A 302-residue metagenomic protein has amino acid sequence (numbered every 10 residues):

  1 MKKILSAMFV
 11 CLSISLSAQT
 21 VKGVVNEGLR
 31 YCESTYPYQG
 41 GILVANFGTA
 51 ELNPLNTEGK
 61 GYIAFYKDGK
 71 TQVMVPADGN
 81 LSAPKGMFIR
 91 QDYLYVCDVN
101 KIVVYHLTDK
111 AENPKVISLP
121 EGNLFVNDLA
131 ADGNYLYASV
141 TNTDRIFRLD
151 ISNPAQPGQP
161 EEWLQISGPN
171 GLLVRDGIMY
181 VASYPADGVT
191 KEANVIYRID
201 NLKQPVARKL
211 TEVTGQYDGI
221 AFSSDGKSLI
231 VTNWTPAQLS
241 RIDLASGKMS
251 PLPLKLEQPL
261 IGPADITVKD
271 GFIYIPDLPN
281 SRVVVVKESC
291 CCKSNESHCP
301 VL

Functional and structural regions predicted by a protein language model:
T20-V25, K70-A77, E112-L119, Q156-L164 (+2 more regions): A short beta-strand motif characteristic of beta-propeller blades
V24-G59: Beta-strand-rich domains and repeat architectures in extracellular enzymes and scaffolds, especially beta-propellers
G28-G40, D78-Y93, P120-Y137, Q165-I178 (+4 more regions): Beta-rich, blade/repeat-based domains predominating in secreted/periplasmic proteins but also intracellular
L43-T57, L94-N100, A138-D144, M179-K191 (+2 more regions): Conserved beta-strand positions in repeat-built beta-propeller and related beta-rich domains
P54-L55, G59-A64, K101-V103, R145-F147 (+3 more regions): A short loop-to-beta-strand structural motif that recurs across blades of beta-propeller domains
Y66-K70, H106-A111, D150-A155, D200-Q204 (+2 more regions): Short loop/turn segments that connect beta-strands within beta-propeller blades
K101-I102, L107-D132, S139: Asp-box/WD-like beta-propeller blade repeats and closely related beta-sheet repeat scaffolds
P263-L302: Blade-level signature of beta-propeller repeat domains, shared across WD40, Kelch, NHL, RCC1 and BNR/Asp-box propellers
